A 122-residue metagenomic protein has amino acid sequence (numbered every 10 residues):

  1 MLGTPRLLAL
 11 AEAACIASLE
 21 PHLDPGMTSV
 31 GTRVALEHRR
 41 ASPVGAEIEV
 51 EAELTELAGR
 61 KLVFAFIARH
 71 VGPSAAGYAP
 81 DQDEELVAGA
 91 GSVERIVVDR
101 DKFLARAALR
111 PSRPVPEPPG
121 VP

Functional and structural regions predicted by a protein language model:
M1, E37, S92-I96: Generic structural detector for well-ordered beta-strands
M1-P25, K102-P122: Hot-dog-fold acyl-thioester-processing enzymes
A9, T28, L86: Residues that recognize and position ribonucleotide moieties
E12, M27-T32, G59-L62: Generic structural signal for well-ordered secondary structure
I16-E49: Hydrophobic beta-strand-centered segment that forms part of the acyl-chain substrate-binding groove
P43-V44, T55-P122: HotDog/MaoC-like acyl-thioester-processing domains
